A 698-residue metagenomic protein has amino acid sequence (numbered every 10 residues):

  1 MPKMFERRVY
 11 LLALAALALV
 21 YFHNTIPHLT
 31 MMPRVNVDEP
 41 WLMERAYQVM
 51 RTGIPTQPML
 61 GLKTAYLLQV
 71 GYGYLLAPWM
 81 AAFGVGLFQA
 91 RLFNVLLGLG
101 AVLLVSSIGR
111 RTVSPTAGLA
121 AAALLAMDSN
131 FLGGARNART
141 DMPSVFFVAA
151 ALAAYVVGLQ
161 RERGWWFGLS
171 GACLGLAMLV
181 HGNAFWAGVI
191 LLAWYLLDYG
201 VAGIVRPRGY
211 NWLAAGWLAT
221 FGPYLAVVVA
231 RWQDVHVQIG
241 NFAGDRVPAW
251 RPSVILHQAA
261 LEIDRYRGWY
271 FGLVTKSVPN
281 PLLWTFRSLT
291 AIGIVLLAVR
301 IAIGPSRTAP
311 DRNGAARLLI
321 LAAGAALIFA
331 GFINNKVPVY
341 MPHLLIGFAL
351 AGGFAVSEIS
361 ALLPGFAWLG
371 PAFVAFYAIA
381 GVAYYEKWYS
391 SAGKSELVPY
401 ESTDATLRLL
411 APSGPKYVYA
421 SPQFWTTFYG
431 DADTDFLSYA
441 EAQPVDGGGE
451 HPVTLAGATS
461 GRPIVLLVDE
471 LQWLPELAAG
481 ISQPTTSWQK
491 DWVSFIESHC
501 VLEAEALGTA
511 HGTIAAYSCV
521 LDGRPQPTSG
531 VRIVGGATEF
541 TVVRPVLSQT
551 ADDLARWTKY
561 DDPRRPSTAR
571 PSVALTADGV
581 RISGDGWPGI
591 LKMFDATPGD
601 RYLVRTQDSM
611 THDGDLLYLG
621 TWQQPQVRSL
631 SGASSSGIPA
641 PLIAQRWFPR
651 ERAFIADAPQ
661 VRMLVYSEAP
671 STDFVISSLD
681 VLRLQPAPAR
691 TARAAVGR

Functional and structural regions predicted by a protein language model:
M4-V9, S106, R110-R111, A117 (+6 more regions): Membrane-interface helix-loop-helix junctions at transmembrane boundaries of multi-pass membrane enzymes, predominantly
L14, A18, L218, V356-E386: Signature aromatic-anchored transmembrane alpha helix within multi-pass, membrane-resident enzymes that catalyze glycan
F22-H28, P40-Y74, P78, A249: Extracytosolic helix-loop segments that constitute the early lumenal/periplasmic catalytic or substrate-binding loops
L42, Q48, L176, G188-P305 (+3 more regions): Transmembrane-lumen/periplasm boundary regions of multi-pass, lipid-linked membrane glycan transferases
L92-T112, A150, A154: Transmembrane-helix motifs of polytopic, lipid-linked glycan transferases
R110-T112, T116, A151-F167, A177 (+2 more regions): Membrane-interface transmembrane helices that cradle and orient dolichyl/undecaprenyl
G134-A135, D141-S144, A177, W186 (+2 more regions): Hydrophobic/aromatic-rich transmembrane helices and adjacent perimembrane loops
R408-P444, I464-W473: Short periplasmic/luminal acceptor-recognition loop of GT-C membrane glycosyltransferases, typified by
